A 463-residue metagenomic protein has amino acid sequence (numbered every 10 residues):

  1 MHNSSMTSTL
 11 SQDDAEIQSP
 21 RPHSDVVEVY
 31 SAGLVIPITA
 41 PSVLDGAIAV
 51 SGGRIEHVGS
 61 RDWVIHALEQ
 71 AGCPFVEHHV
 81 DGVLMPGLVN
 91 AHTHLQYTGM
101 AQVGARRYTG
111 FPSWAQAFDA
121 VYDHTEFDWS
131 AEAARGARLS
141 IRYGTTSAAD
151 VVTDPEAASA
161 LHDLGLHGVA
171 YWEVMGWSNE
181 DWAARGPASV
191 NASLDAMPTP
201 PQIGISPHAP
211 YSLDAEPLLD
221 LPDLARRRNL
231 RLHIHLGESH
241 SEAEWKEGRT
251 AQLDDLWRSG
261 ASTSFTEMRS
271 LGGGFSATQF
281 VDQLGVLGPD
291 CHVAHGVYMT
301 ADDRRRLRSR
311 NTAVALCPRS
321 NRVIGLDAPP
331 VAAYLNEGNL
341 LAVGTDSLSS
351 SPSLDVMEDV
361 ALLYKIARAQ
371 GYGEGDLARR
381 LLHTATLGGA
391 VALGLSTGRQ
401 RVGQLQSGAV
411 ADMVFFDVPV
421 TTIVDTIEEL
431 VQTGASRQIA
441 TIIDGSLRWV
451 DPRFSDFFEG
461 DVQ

Functional and structural regions predicted by a protein language model:
H2-V29, V35-M85: Histidine-rich, glycine-flanked metal-binding segment
S24-A32, I65-S113, A134, R138-R142 (+1 more regions): Replace "His-x-His-based motif
C73-F75, E156-L164, G186-A313, G325-L341: Histidine/acidic residue-rich metal-binding segments in metalloenzymes
V83-L84, G99-L164, P187-P198: Alpha-helical scaffold segments that flank or form the walls of functional sites
H94, T153-D154, E173-W177, H208-P210 (+4 more regions): Active-site beta-loop-alpha junctions enriched in small/polar residues
G99-A131, V169-M175, H240-G288, L363-Q370: Active-site gating loops and adjacent loop-to-helix segments of metal-dependent hydrolytic enzymes
Q283-V286, P329-V420: His/Asp/Glu-enriched, well-ordered alpha-helical/loop segment that forms or immediately abuts the divalent-metal
S407-Q463: C-terminal cap of metal-dependent C-N hydrolases
